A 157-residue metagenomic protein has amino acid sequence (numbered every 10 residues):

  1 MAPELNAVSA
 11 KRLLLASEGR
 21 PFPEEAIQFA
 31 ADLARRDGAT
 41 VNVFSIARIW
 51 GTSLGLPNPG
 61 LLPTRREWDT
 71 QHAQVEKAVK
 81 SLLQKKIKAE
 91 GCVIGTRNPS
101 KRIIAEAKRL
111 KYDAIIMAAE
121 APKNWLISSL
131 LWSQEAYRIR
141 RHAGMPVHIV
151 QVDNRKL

Functional and structural regions predicted by a protein language model:
M1-V8, L83-I115, N154-L157: Structural beta-alpha unit
A2-G60, H142: Small/aliphatic-rich secondary-structure junction motif
A39-T40, I87, Y112, M145: Short glycine/serine/threonine/alanine-rich loop segments
N42-F44, E90-I94, H148-V150: General small-molecule cofactor/ligand-binding pocket signal
W50-G51, P99, N124, L157: Generic structural signal for helix capping and beta-alpha/helix-loop junctions
N58-L62, K108-L110, S133-E135: Short, hinge-like loop/turn segments at secondary-structure boundaries
G60-A73: A short acidic, glycine-rich active-site loop that binds or catalyzes chemistry on phosphate/adenosine moieties
M117-R141, K156-L157: Glycine-rich, Arg-bearing micro-motifs that act as flexible, cationic patches
